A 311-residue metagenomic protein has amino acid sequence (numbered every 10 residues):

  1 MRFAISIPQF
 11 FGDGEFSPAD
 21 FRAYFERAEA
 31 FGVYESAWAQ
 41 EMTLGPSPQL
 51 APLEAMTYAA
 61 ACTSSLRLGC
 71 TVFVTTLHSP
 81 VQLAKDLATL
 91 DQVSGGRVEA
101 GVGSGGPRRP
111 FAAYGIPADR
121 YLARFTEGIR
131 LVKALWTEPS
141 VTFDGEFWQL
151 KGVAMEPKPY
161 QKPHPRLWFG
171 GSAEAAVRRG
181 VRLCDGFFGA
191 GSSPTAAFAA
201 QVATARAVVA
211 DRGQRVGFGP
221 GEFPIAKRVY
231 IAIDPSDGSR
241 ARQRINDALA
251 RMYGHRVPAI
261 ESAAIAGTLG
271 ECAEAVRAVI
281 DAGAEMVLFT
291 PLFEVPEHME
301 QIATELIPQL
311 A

Functional and structural regions predicted by a protein language model:
M1-C62, P163-P165, L292: N-terminal beta1-alpha1-beta2 module of alpha/beta enzyme domains
F3-I7, E35-A39, L68-T71, V98-V102 (+4 more regions): Hydrophobic faces of well-ordered beta-strands that scaffold small-molecule active sites in alpha/beta enzyme cores
I5-A19, F73-V81, Q161-S172, A232 (+1 more regions): Active-site mouth loops of central-metabolism enzymes
E15-E29, L83-D86, F169-R179, G267-A278: Short, acidic/polar
E26-A30, M56-S65, L87-V98, V181-R182 (+2 more regions): Acidic (Asp/Glu)-rich catalytic clusters
A30, D119-K158, P194-E285, V295-Q301 (+1 more regions): An alpha-helical appendage that flanks or caps ligand/catalytic pockets
P46-C70, R124-L131, L135, D211 (+1 more regions): Alpha-helix-loop-beta-strand connector modules within alpha/beta enzyme cores
T76-L183, G213-V216: Internal, glycine-rich beta/alpha segment that forms the wall or movable "lid" of small-molecule/cofactor binding
